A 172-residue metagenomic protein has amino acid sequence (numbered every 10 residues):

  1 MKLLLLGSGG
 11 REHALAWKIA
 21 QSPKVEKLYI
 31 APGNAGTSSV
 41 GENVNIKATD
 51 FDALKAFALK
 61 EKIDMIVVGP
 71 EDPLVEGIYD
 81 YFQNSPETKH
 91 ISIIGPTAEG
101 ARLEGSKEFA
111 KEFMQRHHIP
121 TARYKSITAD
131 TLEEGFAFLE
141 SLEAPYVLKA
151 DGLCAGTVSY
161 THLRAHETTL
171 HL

Functional and structural regions predicted by a protein language model:
M1-P96: ATP-binding N-terminal substructure of ATP-dependent carboxylate-amine bond-forming enzymes
G9, L15, Q83-P86, E99-A101 (+3 more regions): Catalytic-core regions of core metabolic enzymes, especially those transforming organic acids/acyl-group intermediates
S38-V40, R102-K107: Short, charged, surface-exposed secondary-structure boundary motifs
D50, S106, D130-T131: Acidic/polar helix N-cap motif
G95-E104, S126-T128: A short, structured active-site edge motif that brings together acidic residues
S106-K125: Short, glycine-/small-residue-rich phosphate/pyrophosphate-handling segment
M114, S141-T157: ATP-grasp fold ATP-binding core
T161-T168: Conserved small/polar residues in nucleotide/adenosyl-binding loops
